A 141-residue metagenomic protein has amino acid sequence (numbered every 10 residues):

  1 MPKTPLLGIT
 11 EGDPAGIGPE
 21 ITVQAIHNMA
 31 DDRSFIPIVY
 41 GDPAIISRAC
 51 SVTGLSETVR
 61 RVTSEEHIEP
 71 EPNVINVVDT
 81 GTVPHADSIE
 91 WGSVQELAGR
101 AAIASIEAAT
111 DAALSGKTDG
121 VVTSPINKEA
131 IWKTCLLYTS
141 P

Functional and structural regions predicted by a protein language model:
M1-L137: Contiguous, glycine/small-aliphatic-enriched amphipathic segments in soluble metabolic enzymes
